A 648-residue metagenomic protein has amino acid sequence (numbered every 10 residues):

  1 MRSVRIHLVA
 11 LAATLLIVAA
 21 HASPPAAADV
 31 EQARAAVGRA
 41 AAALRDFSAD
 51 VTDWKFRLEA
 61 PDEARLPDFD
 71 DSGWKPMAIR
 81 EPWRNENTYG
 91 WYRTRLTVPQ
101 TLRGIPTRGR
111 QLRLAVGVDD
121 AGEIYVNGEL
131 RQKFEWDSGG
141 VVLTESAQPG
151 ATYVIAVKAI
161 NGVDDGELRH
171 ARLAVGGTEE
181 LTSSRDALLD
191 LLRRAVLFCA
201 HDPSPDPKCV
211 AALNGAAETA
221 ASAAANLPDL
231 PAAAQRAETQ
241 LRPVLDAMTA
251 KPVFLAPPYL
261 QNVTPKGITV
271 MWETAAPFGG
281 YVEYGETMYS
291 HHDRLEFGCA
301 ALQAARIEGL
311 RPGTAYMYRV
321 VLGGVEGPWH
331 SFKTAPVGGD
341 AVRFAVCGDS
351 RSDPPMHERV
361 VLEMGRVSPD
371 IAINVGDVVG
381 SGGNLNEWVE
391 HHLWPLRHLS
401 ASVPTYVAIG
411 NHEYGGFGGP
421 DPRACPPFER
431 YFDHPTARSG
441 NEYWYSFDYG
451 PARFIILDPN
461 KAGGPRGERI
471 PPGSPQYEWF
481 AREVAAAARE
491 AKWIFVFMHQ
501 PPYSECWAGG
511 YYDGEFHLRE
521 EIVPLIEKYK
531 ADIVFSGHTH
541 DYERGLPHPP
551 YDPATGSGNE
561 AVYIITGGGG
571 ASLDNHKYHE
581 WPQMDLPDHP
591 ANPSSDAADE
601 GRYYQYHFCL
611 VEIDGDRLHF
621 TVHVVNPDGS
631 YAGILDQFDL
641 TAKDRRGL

Functional and structural regions predicted by a protein language model:
H7-A19: Bacterial N-terminal signal peptides
P25-E63, V154-Q240: An acidic-aromatic loop/edge-strand motif
P25-S48, S72-T97, A115, L181-L189 (+1 more regions): Non-catalytic, glycine-rich low-complexity segments
A28, E123-A171, L302, I307: Beta-strand-rich ligand-recognition modules
L66, W74, L102-G128, I155 (+1 more regions): Aromatic-lined ligand-binding clefts that engage carbohydrates, nucleic acids, or primary amines
D206-V346, R351, L362-R366, Y604 (+1 more regions): Acidic, histidine-bearing metal-coordination/catalytic regions of metal-dependent phosphoesterases
Y259, A301, R306, A315-K333 (+7 more regions): Extended active-site neighborhood of metal-dependent phosphoesterases/phosphodiesterases
V346-G348, A372-D377, T405-N411, F495-H499 (+2 more regions): Active-site neighborhood of phospho(di)ester-bond hydrolases with catalytic His/Asp-centered motifs
